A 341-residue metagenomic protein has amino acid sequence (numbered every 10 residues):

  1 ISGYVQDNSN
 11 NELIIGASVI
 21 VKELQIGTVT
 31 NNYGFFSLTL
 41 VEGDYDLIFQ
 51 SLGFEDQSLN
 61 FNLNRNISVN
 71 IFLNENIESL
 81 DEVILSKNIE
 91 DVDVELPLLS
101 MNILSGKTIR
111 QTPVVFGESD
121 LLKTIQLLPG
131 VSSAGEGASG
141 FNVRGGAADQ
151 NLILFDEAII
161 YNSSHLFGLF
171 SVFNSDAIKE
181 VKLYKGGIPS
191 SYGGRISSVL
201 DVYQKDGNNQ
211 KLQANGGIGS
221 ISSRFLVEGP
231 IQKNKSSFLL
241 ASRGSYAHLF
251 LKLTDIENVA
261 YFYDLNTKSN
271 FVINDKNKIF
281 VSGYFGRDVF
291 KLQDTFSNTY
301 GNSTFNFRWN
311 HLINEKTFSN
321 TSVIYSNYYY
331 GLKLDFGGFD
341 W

Functional and structural regions predicted by a protein language model:
I1-E82, S86: Periplasm-facing N-terminal accessory domains of Gram-negative outer-membrane beta-barrel systems
I15-A17, L24-I26, G43-Y45, I67 (+8 more regions): Envelope-exposed proteins and targeting segments
E55, E90, A148, A158-I160 (+5 more regions): Structural signature of outer-membrane beta-barrel domains
E55, I84, I89-D91, E95-N151 (+3 more regions): Periplasmic N-terminal accessory/gating domains of Gram-negative outer-membrane beta-barrel systems
N70, L122, G140, E180 (+7 more regions): Membrane-embedded beta-strand positions in outer-membrane beta-barrel channels/transporters
G168-S171, K179-S190, S198-G229, S237-Y261 (+1 more regions): Short strand-turn segments of transmembrane beta-barrel domains in outer membranes, especially the first one or two
G219-Y246, D255-V289, S297-Y325: Transmembrane beta-barrel wall of Gram-negative outer-membrane proteins
F296-N298, Y328-W341: Extracellular/periplasm-exposed beta-strand and loop segments of Gram-negative cell-envelope proteins, dominated by
